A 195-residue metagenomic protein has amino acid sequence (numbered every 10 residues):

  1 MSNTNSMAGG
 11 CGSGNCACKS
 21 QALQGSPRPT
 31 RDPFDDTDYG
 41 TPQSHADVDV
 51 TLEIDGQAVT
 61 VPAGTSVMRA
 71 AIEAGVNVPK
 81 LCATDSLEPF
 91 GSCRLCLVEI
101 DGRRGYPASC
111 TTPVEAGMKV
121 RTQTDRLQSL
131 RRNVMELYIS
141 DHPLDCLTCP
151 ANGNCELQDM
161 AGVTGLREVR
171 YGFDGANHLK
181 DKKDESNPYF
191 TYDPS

Functional and structural regions predicted by a protein language model:
M1-S6, S66: Short terminal (N- or C-terminal) low-complexity/amphipathic segments
S2-T4, S20-Y39, R94-S195: Fe-S ferredoxin-like electron-transfer domains and their immediately adjacent linker/connector regions across
S6, S13, C18-S20, Q24 (+4 more regions): Ubiquitin-like/PB1-type beta-grasp interaction modules and other compact soluble beta-rich domains
H45-D47, I54, E185: Short, solvent-exposed coil/turn segments
V50, Q57-A116, D125-L130: N-terminal cofactor/phosphate-binding cores enriched in small/glycine residues, especially glycine-rich loops such as
I54-G56, P194: Short glycine-centered, acidic/aromatic-flanked micro-motifs in structured strand/loop junctions that mark active-site
